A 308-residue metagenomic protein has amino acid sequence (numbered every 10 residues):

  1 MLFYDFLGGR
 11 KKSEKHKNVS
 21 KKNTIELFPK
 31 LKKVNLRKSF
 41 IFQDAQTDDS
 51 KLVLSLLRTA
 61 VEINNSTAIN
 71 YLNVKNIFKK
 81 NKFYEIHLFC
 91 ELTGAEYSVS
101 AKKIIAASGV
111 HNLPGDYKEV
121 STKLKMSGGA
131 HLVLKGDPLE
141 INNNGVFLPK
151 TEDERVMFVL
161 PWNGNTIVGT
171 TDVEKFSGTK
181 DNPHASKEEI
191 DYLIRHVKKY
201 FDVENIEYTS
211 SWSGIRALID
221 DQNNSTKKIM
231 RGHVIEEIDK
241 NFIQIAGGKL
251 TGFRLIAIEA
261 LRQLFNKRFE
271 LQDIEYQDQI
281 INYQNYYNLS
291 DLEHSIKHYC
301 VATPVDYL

Functional and structural regions predicted by a protein language model:
M1-V34, F40-S50, V61-I63, S108-H111 (+4 more regions): C-terminal accessory subdomains/tails of enzymes that are appended
I41-F42, I86-C90: Short beta-strand segments that buttress and anchor functional surface loops
N65-T67, L72, F242: Short, conserved active-site loop motifs that form the nucleotide-linked donor/cofactor pocket
N70-Y84: A conserved short coil-to-beta-strand element within the FAD-binding core of flavoproteins
V74-I77, F158-V159, I235: A structural signal for short hydrophobic beta-strand segments in well-ordered beta-sheet cores
K82-I86, N142-N143: Short, hydrophobic/aromatic-rich segments at coil-to-beta transitions
L92-K103: Core beta-strand elements of the Rossmann-like FAD/NAD(P) dinucleotide-binding domain in flavoenzyme oxidoreductases
A106-E119: Flavin (primarily FAD) binding-site architecture
